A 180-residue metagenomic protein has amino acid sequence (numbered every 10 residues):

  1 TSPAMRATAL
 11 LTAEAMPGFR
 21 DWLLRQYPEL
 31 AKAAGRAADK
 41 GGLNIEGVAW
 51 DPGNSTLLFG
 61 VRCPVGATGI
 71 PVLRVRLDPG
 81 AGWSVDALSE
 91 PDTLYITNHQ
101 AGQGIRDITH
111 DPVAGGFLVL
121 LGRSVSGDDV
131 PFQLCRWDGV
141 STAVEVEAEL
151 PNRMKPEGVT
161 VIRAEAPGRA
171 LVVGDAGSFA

Functional and structural regions predicted by a protein language model:
T1-A180: Sequence/structural signature of beta-propeller domains
